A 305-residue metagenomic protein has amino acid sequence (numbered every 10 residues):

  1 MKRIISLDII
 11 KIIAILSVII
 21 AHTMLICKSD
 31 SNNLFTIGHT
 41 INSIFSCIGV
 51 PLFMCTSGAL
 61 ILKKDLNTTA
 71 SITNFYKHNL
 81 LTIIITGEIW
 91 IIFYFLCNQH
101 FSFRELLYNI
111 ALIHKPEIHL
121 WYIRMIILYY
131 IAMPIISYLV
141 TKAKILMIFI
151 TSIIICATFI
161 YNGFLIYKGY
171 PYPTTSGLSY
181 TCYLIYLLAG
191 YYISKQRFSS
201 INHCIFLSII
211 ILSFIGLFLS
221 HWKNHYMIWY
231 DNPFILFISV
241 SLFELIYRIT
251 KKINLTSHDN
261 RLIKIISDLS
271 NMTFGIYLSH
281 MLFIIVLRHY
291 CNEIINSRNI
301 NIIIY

Functional and structural regions predicted by a protein language model:
I5-K64, I83-I91: Functionally critical transmembrane alpha-helices in membrane proteins and complexes, commonly lining
L16-T23, I91-I92, L96, T151-L165 (+2 more regions): Aromatic-anchored segments of alpha-helical transmembrane domains
C27-S31, L96-R104, I160-Y170, L217-Y226 (+1 more regions): Juxtamembrane "helix-exit" motif on the non-cytosolic side of transmembrane helices
G38-V50, I110-M125, L165-Y186, L217-S241: Interfacial loop-to-helix transition and helix-capping segments at the boundaries of transmembrane helices
S43-L52, K64-L120, R124-Y129, I205 (+1 more regions): Transmembrane alpha-helical segments and their boundary/interface "anchor" motifs in multi-pass integral membrane
I61-T69, Q99, I135-K142, A189-F198 (+2 more regions): Structural signal for the C-terminal ends of transmembrane alpha-helices and the immediately following loop
Y130-I155, Y191-S208: Solvent-exposed interhelical
F198-S267, M272-G275, L282-I285, Y290-C291 (+1 more regions): Alpha-helical transmembrane segments and terminal signal-anchor/GPI-anchor hydrophobic tails, characterized by long
